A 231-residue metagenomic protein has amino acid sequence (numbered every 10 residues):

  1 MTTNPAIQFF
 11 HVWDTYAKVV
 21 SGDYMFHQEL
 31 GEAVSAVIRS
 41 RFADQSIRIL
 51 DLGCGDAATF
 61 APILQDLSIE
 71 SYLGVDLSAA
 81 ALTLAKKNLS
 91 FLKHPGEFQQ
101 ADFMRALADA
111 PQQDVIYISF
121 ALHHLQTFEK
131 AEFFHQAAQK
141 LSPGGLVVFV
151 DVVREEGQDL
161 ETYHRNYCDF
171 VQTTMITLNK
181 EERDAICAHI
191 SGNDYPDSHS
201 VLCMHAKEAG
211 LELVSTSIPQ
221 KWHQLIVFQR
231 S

Functional and structural regions predicted by a protein language model:
M1-F42: Conserved class I S-adenosyl-L-methionine
L50, A57-R105: Class I SAM-dependent methyltransferase SAM/SAH-binding core
R105-P111: Short amphipathic alpha-helix with an adjacent loop that forms part of the alpha/beta core around
Y117: A conserved beta-strand element that flanks and buttresses the S-adenosyl-L-methionine
F120-A121: Short catalytic micro-motifs in class I SAM-dependent methyltransferases
A131-P143: A short glycine-rich, Lys/Arg-flanked "PGG" loop and its adjoining helix->strand segment in the class I
V150-H205: C-terminal alpha-helical "lid/dimerization" subdomain adjacent to the S-adenosyl-L-methionine
L211, S215-S231: Core SAM-dependent methyltransferase catalytic element
